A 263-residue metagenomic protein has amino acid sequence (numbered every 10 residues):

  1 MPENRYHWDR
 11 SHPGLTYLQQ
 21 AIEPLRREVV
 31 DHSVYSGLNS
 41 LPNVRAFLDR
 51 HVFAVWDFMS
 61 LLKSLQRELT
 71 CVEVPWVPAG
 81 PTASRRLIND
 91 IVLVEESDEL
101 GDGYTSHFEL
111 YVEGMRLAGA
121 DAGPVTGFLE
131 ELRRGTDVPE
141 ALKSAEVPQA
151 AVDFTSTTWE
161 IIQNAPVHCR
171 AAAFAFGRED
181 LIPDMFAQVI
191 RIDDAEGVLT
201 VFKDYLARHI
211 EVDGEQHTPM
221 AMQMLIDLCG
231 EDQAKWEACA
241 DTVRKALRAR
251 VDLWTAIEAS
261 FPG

Functional and structural regions predicted by a protein language model:
P2-G263: Non-heme di-metal
